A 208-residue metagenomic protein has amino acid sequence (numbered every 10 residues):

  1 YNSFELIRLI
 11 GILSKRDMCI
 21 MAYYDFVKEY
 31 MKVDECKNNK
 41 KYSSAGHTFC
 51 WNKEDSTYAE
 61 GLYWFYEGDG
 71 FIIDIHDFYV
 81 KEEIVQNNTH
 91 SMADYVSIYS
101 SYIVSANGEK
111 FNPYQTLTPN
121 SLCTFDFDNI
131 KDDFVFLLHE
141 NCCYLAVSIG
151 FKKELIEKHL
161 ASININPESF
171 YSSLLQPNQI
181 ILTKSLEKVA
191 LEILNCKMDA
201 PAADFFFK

Functional and structural regions predicted by a protein language model:
N2-D94: N-terminal low-complexity or simple alpha-helical regulatory segments that function as activation/interaction modules
A22, V27, A45, A59 (+6 more regions): A sequence-composition feature that detects small, non-aromatic residues
A22-K28, F49-W51, S97-S101, N120-L122 (+1 more regions): Short acidic/polar alpha-helix capping motifs at helix-coil junctions
G46-T48, K53-E54, A59-G61, I103 (+3 more regions): Mixed-charge, polar/low-complexity N-terminal
D74-D77, S97-S101, L145-K152: Short hydrophobic beta-strand segments that form the core of ligand-binding sensory/regulatory domains
V80-E82, Y102-A106, K153: Beta-strand elements of well-folded, non-transmembrane domains
M92-P113: Glycine- and acidic-residue-biased ligand/ion/polar-headgroup-sensing regions
E109-K208: Alpha-helical bundle regulatory/interaction domains
